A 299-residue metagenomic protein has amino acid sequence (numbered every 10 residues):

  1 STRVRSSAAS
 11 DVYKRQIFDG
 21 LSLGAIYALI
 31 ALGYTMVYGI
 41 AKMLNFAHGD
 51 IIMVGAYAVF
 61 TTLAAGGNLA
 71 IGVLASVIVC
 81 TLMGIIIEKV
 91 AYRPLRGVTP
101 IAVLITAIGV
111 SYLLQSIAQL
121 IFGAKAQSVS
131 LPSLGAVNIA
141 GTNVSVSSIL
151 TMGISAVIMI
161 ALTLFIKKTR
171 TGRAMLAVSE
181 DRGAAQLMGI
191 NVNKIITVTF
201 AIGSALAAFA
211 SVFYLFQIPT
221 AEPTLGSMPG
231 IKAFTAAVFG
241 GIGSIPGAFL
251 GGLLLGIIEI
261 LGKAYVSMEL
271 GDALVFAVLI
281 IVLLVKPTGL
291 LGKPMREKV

Functional and structural regions predicted by a protein language model:
S1-A9, Y13: Single conserved hydrophobic/aromatic residue that forms the stacking wall/gate of nucleotide- or nucleobase-binding
F18, I40-I86, V90: Membrane-embedded helix boundary and interhelical linker motif in transport proteins
L23, N143-A221, I245-G251: Helix-loop-helix "hairpin" substructures at the membrane interface of multi-pass membrane proteins
A25, Y34-A56, G97-A102, T171-A174 (+6 more regions): Short, non-helical or kinked segments that cap or interrupt transmembrane helices
Y27, G67-I78, F200-A207, Y214-A277: Transmembrane alpha-helical segments in multi-pass inner-membrane proteins
Y34, G67-V110, I117, L250-L255 (+1 more regions): Alpha-helical transmembrane segments within multi-pass membrane transporters and channels
A56-T61, V77-M83, V110-S116, I154-T163 (+3 more regions): Hydrophobic core segments of alpha-helical transmembrane domains in multi-pass membrane transport and ion-translocation
P94-K168, I195-V198, P219, L261 (+4 more regions): Transmembrane helix-bundle core of multi-pass membrane transporters and related energy-transducing complexes
